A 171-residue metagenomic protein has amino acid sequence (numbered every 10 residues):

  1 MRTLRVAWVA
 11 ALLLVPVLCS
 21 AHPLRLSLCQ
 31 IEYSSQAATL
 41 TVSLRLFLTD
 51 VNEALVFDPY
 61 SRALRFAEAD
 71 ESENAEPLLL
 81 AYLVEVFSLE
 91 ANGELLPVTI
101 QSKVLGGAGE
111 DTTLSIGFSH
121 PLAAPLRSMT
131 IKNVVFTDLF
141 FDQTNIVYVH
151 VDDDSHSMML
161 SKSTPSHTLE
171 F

Functional and structural regions predicted by a protein language model:
M1-A11: Bacterial N-terminal signal peptides that target proteins for export
A11-L14, S163: Intrinsic disorder/low-complexity segments
P16-L18: N-terminal signal peptide c-region/cleavage motif recognized by signal peptidases
H22-F171: N-terminal soluble domains immediately following signal/targeting peptides that reside in extracytoplasmic
